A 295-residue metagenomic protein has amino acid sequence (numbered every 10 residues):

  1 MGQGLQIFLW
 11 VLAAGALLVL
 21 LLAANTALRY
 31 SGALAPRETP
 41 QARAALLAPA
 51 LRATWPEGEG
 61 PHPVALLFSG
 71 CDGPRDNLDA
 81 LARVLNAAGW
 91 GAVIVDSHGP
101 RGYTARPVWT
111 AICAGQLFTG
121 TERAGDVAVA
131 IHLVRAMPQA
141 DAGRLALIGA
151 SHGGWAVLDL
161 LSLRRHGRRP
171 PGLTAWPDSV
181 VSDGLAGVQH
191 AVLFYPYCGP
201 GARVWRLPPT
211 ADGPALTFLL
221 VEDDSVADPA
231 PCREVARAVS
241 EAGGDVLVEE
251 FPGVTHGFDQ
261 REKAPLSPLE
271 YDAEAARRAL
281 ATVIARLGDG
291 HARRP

Functional and structural regions predicted by a protein language model:
G2-T54, H152, L158: An N-terminal hydrophobic leader/cap segment in hydrolases
P40-W55, P61-A140, W155, F258-P265 (+1 more regions): Serine-hydrolase catalytic machinery in alpha/beta-hydrolase-like enzymes
G125-A211: Primarily recognizes the serine-hydrolase "nucleophile elbow" in alpha/beta-hydrolase and SGNH/GDSL folds
G199-P200, D223-D228: Acidic catalytic loop of the alpha/beta-hydrolase fold
D212, F218-L220: Short beta-strand/loop motif that positions the catalytic acidic residue of the alpha/beta-hydrolase fold
E222-S225, G253-T255: Acidic beta-to-alpha connecting loop that harbors the catalytic carboxylate
D228-A238: Short alpha-helix in the alpha/beta-hydrolase fold that links the catalytic acid
D245-P295: C-terminal catalytic histidine-bearing segment of alpha/beta-hydrolase fold enzymes
